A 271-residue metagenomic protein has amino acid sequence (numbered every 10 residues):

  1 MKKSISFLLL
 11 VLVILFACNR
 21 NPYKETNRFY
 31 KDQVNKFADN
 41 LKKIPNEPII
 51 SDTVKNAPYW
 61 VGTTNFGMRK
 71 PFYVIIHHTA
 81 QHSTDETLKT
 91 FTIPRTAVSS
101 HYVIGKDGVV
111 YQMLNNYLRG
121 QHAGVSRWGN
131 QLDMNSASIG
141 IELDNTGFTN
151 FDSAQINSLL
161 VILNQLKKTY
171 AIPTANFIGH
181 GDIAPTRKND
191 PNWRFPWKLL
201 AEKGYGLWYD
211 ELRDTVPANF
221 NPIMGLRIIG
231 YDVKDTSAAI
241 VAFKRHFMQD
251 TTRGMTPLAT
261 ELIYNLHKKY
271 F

Functional and structural regions predicted by a protein language model:
M1-T26: Bacterial Sec-dependent N-terminal signal peptides
K3-S4, H78, R245: Hydrophobic alpha-helical segments, especially transmembrane helices and their immediate juxtamembrane helical caps
L9, T84, T149, R187-N189: Active-site-proximal flexible loops/turns
L15, M134-A137, N265: Short, intrinsically disordered/low-complexity patches at protein termini and at juxtamembrane boundaries
C18-K31, D152-F271: Basic/polar, cationic surfaces and motifs that engage anionic cell-wall and phosphate/carboxylate ligands
R28-G67, F72-A175: Active-site-adjacent loop/helix surface patches within enzyme catalytic domains that shape the substrate-binding cleft
